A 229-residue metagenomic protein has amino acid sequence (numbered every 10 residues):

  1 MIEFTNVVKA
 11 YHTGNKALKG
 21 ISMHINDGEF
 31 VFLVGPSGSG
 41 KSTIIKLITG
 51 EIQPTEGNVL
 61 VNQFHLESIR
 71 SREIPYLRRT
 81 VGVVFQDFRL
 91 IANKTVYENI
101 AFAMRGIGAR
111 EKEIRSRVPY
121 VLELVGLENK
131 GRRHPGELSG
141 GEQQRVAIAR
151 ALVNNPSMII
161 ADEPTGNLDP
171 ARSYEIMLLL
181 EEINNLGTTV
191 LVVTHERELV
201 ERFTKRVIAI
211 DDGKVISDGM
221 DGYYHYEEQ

Functional and structural regions predicted by a protein language model:
T49: Helix-to-loop junction immediately C-terminal to a conserved catalytic motif
G57-H65: Conserved ABC transporter NBD signature motif
L66-G82, N185, E227: ABC ATPase NBD coupling module
K94-A101: Short coil-to-helix segment of the ABC ATPase nucleotide-binding domain corresponding to the Q-loop/switch region
R133-L138, E142-Q144: Conserved ABC ATPase signature
V153-S157: A short, proline-enriched helix->beta-strand linker immediately N-terminal to the Walker B motif in ABC-type P-loop
I159-D162: Catalytic Walker B motif of ABC-type/P-loop ATPase nucleotide-binding domains
